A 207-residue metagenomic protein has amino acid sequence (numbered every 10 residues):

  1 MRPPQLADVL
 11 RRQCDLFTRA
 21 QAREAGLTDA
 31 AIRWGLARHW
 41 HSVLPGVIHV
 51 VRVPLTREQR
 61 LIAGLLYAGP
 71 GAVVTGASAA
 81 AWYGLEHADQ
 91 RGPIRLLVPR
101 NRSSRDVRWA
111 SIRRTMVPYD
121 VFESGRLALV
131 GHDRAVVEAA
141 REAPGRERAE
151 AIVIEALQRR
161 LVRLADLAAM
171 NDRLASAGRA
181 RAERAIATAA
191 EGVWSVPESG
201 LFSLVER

Functional and structural regions predicted by a protein language model:
M1-A180, V196-L204: Short gly/ser-rich loop at a beta-strand->alpha-helix junction or flexible surface loop bordering the NTP-binding
A177-A189: A short, surface-exposed helix-loop junction/capping segment
I186-G200: A short, highly charged nucleic-acid-interacting micro-segment common to nuclease and nuclease-linked defense proteins
